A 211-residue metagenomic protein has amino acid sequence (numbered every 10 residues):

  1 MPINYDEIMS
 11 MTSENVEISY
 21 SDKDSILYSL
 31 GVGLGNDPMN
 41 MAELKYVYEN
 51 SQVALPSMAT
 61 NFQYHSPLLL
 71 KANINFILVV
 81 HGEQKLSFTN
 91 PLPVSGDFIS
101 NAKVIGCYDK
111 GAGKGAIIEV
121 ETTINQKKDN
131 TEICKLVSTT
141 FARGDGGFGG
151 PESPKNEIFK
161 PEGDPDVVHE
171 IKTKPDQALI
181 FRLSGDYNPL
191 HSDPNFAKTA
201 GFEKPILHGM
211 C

Functional and structural regions predicted by a protein language model:
M1-E14, V79-H169: HotDog/MaoC-like acyl-thioester-processing domains
M1-E83, G150-E152, I158-C211: Hot-dog-fold acyl-thioester-processing enzymes
